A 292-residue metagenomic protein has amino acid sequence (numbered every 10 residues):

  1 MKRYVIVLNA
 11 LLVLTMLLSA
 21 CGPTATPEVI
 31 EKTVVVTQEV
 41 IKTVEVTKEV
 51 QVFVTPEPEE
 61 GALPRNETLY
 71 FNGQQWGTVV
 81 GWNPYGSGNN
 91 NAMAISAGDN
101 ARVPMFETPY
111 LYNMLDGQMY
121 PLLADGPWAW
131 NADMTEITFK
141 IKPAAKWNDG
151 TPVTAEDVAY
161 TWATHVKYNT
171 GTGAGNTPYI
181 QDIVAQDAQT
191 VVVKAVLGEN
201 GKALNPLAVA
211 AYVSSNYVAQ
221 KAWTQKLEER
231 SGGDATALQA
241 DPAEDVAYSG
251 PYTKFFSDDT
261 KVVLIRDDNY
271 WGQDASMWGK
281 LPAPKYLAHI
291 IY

Functional and structural regions predicted by a protein language model:
M1-F71, V80-N91, Y120: Intrinsically disordered, low-complexity Ser/Thr/Pro-rich tracts
R65-W76, G126, E136-F139, T161 (+4 more regions): Short, well-ordered beta-strand elements
Y70-A132, A247: N-terminal lobe/hinge region of extracytoplasmic solute-binding protein
S96, N100, N113-L115, Y212-P282 (+1 more regions): Gly/Pro-rich hinge or "lid" segments in bacterial periplasmic/extracellular proteins
P104, M114, L122, V153 (+2 more regions): Extracytoplasmic/secreted proteins, especially bacterial periplasmic and envelope-associated proteins
G126-G171, Q186, V192-K194, G201-A203: Aromatic- and charge-enriched surface segment that lines or borders ligand/interaction sites
H165, T172, D182-A185, F255-I265 (+1 more regions): Extracellular/periplasmic solute-recognition and catalytic clefts
A174-G232, F255-F256: Surface-exposed binding/hinge segments that line and control ligand-binding clefts or catalytic entry sites
